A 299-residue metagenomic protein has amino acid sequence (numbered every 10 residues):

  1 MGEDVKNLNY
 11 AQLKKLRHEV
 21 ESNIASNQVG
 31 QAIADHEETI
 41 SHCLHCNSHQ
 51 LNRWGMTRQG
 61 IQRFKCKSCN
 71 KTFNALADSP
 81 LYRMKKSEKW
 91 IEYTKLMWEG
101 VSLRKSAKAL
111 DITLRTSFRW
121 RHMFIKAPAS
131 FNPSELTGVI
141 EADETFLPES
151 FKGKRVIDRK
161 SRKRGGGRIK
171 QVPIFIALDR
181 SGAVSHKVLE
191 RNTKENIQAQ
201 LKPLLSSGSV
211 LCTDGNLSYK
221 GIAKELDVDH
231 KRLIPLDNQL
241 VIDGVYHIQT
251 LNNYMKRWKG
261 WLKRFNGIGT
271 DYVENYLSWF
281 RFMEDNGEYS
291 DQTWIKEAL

Functional and structural regions predicted by a protein language model:
M1-L299: Residue-level recognition of single "structural anchor" positions that define or cap local secondary structure
